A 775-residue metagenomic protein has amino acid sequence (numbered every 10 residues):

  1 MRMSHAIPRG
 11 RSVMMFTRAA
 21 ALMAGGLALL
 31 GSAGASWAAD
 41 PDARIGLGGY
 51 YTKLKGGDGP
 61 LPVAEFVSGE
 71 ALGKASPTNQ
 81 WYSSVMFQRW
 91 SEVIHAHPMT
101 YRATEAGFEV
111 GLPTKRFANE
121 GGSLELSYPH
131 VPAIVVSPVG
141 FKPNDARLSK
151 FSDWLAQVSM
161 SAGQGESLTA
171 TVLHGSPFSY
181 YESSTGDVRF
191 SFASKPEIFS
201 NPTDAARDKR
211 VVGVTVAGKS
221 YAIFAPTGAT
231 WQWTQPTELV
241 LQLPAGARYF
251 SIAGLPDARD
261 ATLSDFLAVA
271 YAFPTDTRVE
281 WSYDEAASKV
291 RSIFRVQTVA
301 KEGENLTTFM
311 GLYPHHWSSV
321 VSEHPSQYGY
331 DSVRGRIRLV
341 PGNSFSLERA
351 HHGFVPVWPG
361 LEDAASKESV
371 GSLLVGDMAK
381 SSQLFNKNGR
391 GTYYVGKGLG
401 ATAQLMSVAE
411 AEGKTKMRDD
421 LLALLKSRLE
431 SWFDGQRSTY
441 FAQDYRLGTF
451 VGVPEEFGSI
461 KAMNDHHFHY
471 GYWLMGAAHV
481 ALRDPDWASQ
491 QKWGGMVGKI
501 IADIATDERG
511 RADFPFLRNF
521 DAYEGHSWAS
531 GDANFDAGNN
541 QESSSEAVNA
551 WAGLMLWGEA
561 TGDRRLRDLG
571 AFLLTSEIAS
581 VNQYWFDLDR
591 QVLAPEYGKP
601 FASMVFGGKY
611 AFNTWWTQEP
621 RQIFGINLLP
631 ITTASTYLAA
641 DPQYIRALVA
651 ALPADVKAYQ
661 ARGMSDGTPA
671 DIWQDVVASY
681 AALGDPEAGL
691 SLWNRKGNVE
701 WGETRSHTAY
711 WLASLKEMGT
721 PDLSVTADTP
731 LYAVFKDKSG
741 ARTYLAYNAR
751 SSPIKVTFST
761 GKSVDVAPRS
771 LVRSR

Functional and structural regions predicted by a protein language model:
M1-F16: N-terminal secretory signal peptides that target proteins for export/translocation
A20-S32: Bacterial N-terminal signal peptides
G34-A38: Sec/Tat signal peptide C-region and signal peptidase I cleavage site
A39-E455, I460-D465, D507-H526, G558-T561 (+1 more regions): Ser/Thr/Asn(+Pro)-rich, low-complexity disordered segments
G389-A409, R418-L421, I460-I501, S543-W551: Aromatic-rich carbohydrate-recognition surfaces in CAZymes
A488-G498, A502-N519, L556: Alpha-helical scaffolds that organize eukaryotic protein assemblies
D536-G538, S543: Catalytic cores of eukaryotic secretory-pathway lumenal/extracellular enzymes that build and remodel glycoconjugates
S544-E577: Active-site neighborhood of glycoside hydrolase catalytic domains
